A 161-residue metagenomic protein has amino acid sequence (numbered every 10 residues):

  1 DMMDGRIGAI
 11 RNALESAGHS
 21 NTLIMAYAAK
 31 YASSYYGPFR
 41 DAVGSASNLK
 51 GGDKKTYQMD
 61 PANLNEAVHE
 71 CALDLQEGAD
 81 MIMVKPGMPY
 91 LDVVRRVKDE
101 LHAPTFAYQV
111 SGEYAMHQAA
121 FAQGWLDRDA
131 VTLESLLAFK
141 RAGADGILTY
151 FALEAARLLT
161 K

Functional and structural regions predicted by a protein language model:
D1-K161: Alpha/beta enzyme core
